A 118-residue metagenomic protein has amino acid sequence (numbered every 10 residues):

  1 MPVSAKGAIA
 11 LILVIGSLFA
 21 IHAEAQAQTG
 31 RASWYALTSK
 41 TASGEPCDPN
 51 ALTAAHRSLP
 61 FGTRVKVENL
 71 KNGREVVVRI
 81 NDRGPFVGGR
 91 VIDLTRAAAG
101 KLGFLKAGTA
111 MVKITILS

Functional and structural regions predicted by a protein language model:
P2-S118: Secreted/periplasmic proteins
